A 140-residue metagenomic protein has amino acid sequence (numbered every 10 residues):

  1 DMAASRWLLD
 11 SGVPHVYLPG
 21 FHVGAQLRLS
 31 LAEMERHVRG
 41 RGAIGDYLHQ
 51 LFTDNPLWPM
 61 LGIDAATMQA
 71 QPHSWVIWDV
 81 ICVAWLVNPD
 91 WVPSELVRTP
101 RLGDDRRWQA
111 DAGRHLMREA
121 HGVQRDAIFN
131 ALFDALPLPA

Functional and structural regions predicted by a protein language model:
D1-A140: N-terminal acidic, glycine/proline-rich low-complexity segments
